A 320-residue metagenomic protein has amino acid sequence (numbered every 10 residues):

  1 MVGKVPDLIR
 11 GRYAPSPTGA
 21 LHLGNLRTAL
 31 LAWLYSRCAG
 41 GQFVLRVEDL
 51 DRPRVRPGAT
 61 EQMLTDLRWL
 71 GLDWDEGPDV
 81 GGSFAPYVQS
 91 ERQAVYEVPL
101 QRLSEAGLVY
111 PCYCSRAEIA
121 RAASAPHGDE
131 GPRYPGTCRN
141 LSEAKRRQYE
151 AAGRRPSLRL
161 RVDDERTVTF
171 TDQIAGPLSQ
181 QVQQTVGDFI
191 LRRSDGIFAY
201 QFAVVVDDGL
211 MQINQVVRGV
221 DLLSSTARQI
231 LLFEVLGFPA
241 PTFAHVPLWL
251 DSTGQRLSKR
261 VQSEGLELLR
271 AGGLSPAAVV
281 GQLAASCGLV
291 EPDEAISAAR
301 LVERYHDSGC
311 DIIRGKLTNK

Functional and structural regions predicted by a protein language model:
V2-H127, V220-D221, S225-F238: N-terminal Rossmann-like or analogous alpha/beta NTP/dinucleotide-binding catalytic cores that position adenine
V5-L8, Y13, T18, L26 (+10 more regions): N-terminal hydrophobic or amphipathic segments with adjacent small-residue motifs that include Sec signal peptides
L21-L23, D195, G273-A278: Structural motif
H22, A85-S90, A151-G153, Q201-F202 (+3 more regions): Noncatalytic linker/hinge segments flanking ATPase motor cores
G58-T60, L64, R68-L178, V182-T185 (+1 more regions): Active-site neighborhoods of enzyme catalytic cores
Y110, S115, S224-S225, V235-K320: Catalytic adenosine-cofactor/nucleotide-binding cores of aminoacyl-tRNA synthetases and other
A117-S258, G265-R270: Active-site cores that bind ATP or allylic diphosphates and position pyrophosphate for catalysis
